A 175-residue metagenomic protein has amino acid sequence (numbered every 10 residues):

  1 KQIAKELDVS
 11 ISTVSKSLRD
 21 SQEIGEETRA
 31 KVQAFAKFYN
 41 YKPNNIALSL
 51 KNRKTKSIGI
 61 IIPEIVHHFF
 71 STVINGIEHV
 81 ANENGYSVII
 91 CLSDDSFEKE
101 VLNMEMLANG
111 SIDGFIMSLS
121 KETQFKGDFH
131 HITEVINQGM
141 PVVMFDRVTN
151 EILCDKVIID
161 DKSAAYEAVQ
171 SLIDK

Functional and structural regions predicted by a protein language model:
K1, K5, A168-K175: Short, intrinsically disordered, charge-balanced linker/junction segments flanking boundaries in proteins
K1-K56: N-terminal helix-turn-helix DNA-binding module of bacterial transcription factors
Y39, N109-S111, K175: Glycine-rich phosphate-binding loop signature in dinucleotide/nucleotide-binding domains
R53-Q170: Alpha-helical recognition/docking segments in bacterial nutrient-uptake and carbohydrate-utilization systems
